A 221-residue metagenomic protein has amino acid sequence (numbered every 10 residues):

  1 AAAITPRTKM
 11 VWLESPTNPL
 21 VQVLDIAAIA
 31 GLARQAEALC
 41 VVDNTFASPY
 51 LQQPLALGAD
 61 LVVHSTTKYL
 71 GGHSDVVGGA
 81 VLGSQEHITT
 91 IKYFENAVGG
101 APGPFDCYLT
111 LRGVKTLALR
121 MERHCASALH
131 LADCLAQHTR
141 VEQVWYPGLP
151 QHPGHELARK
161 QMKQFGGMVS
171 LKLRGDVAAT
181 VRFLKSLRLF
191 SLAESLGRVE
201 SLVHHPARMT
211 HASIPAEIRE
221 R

Functional and structural regions predicted by a protein language model:
A1-R140, W145: Conserved PLP-enzyme active-site core in the AAT-like
R140-R221: Conserved C-terminal alpha-helix-loop-beta "cap" of PLP-dependent enzymes that closes/shapes the active-site mouth
